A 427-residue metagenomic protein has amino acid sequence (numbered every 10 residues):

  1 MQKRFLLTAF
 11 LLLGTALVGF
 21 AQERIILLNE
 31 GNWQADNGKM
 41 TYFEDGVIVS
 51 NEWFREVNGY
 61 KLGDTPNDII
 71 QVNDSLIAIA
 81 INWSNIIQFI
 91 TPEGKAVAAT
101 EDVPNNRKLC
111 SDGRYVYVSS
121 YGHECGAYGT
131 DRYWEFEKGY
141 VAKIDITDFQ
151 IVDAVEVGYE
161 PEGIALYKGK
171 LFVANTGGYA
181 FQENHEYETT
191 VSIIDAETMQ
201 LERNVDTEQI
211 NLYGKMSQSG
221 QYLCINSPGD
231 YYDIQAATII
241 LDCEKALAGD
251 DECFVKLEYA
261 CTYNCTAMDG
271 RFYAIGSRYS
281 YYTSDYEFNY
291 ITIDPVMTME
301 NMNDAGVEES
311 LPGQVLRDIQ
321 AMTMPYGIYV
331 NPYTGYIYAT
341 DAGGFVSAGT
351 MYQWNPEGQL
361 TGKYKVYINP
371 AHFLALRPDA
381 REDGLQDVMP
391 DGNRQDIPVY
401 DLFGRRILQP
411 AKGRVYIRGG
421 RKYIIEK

Functional and structural regions predicted by a protein language model:
Q22-R24, D74-S75, G113-R114, K168-G169 (+3 more regions): Short coil/turn segments that connect the beta-strands within blades of beta-propeller domains
I26-L28, I79, V118-S119, V173-A174 (+3 more regions): Residue position within the beta-strands of beta-propeller blades
N32-D36, A80-W83, C125-G139, A180-T189 (+3 more regions): Short, solvent-exposed loop/turn segments at conserved positions within beta-propeller repeat blades
E44-V47, T91-K95, D145-F149, D195-M199 (+4 more regions): Short loop/turn segments that connect beta-strands within beta-propeller blades
I48-K61, G94-E101, Q150-V155, Q200-D206 (+3 more regions): A short beta-strand motif characteristic of beta-propeller blades
K61-I70, P104-G113, Y159-K168, Q209-S219 (+3 more regions): Repeated scaffold domains used in trafficking and secretory/extracellular systems, primarily beta-propellers
G344-R381: Blade-level signature of beta-propeller repeat domains, shared across WD40, Kelch, NHL, RCC1 and BNR/Asp-box propellers
P378-F403: Residue-level detector of functionally pivotal "anchor" positions at catalytic/ligand-binding pockets or at interdomain
